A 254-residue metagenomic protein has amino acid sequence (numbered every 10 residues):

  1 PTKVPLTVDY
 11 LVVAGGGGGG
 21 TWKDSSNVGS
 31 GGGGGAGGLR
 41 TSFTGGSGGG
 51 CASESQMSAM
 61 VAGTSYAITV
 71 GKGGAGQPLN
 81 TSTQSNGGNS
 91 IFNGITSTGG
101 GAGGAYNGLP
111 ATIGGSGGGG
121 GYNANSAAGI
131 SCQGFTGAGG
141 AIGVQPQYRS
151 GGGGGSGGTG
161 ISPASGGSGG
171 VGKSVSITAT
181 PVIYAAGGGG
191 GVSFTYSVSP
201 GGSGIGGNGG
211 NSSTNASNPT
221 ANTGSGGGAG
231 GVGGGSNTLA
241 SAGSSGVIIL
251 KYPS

Functional and structural regions predicted by a protein language model:
P1-V4: N-terminal low-complexity, intrinsically disordered "leader/linker" segments enriched in small/polar and basic residues
T7-S254: Low-complexity, glycine/proline-biased repetitive segments and flexible coils/loops
